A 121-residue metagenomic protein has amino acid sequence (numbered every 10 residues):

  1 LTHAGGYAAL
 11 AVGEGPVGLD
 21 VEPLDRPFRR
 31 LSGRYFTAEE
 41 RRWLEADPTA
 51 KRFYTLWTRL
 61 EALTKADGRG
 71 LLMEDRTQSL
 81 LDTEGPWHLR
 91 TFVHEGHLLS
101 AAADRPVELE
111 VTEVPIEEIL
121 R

Functional and structural regions predicted by a protein language model:
L1-R121: Core catalytic alpha/beta fold that binds nucleotide/phospho-ligands
